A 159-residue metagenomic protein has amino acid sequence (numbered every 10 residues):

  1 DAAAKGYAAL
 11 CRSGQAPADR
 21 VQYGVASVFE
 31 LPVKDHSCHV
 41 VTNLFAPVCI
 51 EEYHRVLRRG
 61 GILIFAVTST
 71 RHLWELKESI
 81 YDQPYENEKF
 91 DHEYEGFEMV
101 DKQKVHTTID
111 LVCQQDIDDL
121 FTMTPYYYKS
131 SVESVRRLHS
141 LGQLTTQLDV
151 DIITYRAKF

Functional and structural regions predicted by a protein language model:
D1-L31: Class I SAM-dependent methyltransferase SAM/SAH-binding core
A2-A4, D35, L73-S79: Short, charged, surface-exposed secondary-structure boundary motifs
F29-V41: A short acidic, Gly/Pro-enriched loop at the edge of an enzyme's catalytic core that lines a small-molecule cofactor
H39, L44, A66: Residues lining the SAM
V48-I64: A short glycine-rich, Lys/Arg-flanked "PGG" loop and its adjoining helix->strand segment in the class I
I62-E95: Conserved class I S-adenosyl-L-methionine
P84-D119: Active-site capping/gating segments
V105-F159: Conserved Class I S-adenosyl-L-methionine
